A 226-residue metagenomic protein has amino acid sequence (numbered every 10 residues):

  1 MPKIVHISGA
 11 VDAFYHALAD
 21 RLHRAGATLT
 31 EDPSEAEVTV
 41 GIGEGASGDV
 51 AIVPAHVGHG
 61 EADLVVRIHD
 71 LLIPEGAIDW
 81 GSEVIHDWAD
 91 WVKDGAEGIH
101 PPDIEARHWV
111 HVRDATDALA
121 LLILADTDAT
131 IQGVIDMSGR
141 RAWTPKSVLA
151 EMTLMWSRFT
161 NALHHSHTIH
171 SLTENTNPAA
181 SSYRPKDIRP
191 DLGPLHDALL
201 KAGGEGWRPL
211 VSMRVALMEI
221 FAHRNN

Functional and structural regions predicted by a protein language model:
M1-V5, L22, L192-N226: Amphipathic terminal alpha-helices
P2-G41: Short, charged N-terminal beta->alpha structural module
H16-R24, I85, V148-M155: Short, aromatic/basic amphipathic alpha-helical patches
D20, R113-L124, R214, M218: Amphipathic alpha-helical segments that line or abut small-molecule/effector binding pockets and mediate allosteric
L29-E75: Short, well-ordered secondary-structure micro-motifs within conserved domains or adaptor modules
G58-L121, M152: NAD(P)-dependent short-chain dehydrogenase/reductase
W109, A142, L210: Short aromatic/basic micro-patch
A125-D187, M213-R224: Mid/C-terminal beta-alpha module of Rossmann-like enzyme folds, strongest in SDR-family dehydrogenases/epimerases
